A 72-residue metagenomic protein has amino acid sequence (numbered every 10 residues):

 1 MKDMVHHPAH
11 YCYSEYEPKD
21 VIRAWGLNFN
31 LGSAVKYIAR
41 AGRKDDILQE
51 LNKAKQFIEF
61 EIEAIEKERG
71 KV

Functional and structural regions predicted by a protein language model:
M1-V72: Intrinsically disordered, low-complexity regulatory regions that flank transcription factor DNA-binding cores
